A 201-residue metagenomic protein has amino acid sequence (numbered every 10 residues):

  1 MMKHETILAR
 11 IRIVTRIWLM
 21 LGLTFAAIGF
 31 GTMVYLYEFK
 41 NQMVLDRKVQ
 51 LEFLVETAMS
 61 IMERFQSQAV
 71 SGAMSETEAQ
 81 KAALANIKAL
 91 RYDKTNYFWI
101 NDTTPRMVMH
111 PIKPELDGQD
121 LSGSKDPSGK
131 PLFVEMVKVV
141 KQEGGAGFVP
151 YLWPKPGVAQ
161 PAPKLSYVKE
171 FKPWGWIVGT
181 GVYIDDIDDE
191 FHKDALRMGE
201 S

Functional and structural regions predicted by a protein language model:
M1-M2: Short, Lys/Arg-enriched N-terminal segments with co-localized hydrophobic residues within the first ~10-30 amino acids
E5-E38, S201: Extreme N-terminal signal-anchor transmembrane helix of membrane signaling/transducer proteins, especially in bacteria
T24, V34-K81, K193-R197: Juxtamembrane membrane-water interface segments immediately C-terminal to a transmembrane helix
I28-G31, V49-Q68, K88-I112, E170-G181: N-terminal extracytoplasmic segments of bacterial inner-membrane proteins
S60, K81-K155: Extracytoplasmic ligand-binding sensor domains of the Cache superfamily
N96, F133, V158-K169: A short beta-strand signature within small-molecule sensing/ligand-binding domains used in signal transduction
A162-E190: Conserved beta-strands of PAS-like sensory domains
D185-S201: Membrane-interface helix-start motif
